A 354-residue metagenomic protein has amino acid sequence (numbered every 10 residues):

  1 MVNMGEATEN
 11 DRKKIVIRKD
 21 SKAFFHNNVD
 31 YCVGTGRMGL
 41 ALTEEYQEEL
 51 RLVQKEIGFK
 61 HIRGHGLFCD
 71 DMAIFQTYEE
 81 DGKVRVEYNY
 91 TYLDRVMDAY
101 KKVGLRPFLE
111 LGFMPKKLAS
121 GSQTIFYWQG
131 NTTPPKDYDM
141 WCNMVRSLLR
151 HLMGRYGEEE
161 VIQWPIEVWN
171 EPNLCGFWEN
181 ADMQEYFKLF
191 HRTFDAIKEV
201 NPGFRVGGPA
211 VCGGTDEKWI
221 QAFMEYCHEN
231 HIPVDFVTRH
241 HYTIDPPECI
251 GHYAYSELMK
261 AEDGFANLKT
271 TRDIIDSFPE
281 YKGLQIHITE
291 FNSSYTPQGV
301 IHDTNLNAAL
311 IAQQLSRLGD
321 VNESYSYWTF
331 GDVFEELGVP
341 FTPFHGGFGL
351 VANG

Functional and structural regions predicted by a protein language model:
M1-K60, H65: Mature N-terminal, pre-catalytic/accessory segment of carbohydrate-active enzymes
K19, L40-Q54, S147, H151 (+2 more regions): Short, acidic/polar
F25, K55, E159, E229-N230 (+1 more regions): Extracytoplasmic/secreted proteins and extracellular or luminal domains
T35, H65, W169, H240 (+2 more regions): Conserved residues at the C-terminal ends of beta-strands
E49, Y242-G299, E323-D332: Glycoside hydrolase catalytic-domain groove-lining segments
I57-M259: Substrate-binding cleft and catalytic face of glycoside hydrolase catalytic domains, especially the flexible beta-alpha
I288-G354: Aromatic/acidic polysaccharide-binding cleft in carbohydrate-active enzymes
